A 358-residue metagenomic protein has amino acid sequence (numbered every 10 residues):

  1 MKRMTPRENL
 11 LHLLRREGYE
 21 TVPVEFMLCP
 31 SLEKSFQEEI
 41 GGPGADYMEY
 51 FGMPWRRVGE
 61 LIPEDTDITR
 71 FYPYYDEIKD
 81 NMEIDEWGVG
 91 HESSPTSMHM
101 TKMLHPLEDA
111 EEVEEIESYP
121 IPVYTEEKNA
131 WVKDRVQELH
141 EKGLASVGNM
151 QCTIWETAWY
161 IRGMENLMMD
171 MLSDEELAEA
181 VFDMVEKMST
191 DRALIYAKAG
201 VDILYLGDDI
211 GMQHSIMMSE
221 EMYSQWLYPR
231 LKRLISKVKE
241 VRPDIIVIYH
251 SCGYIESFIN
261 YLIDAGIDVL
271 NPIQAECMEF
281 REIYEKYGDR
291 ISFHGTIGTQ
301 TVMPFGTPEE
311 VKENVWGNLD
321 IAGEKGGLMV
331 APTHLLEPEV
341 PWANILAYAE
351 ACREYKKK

Functional and structural regions predicted by a protein language model:
M1-I40, I84, S93, I116-K358: Active-site loop segments of alpha/beta catalytic cores
G18, F51-R56, D76-K79, H140-K142: Short, solvent-exposed loop/edge-beta patches enriched in aromatic
E33-P73: Segments that shape or occlude catalytic/ligand-binding pockets
T69-Y119, E141-A145: A contiguous, low-structure linker/loop signature
